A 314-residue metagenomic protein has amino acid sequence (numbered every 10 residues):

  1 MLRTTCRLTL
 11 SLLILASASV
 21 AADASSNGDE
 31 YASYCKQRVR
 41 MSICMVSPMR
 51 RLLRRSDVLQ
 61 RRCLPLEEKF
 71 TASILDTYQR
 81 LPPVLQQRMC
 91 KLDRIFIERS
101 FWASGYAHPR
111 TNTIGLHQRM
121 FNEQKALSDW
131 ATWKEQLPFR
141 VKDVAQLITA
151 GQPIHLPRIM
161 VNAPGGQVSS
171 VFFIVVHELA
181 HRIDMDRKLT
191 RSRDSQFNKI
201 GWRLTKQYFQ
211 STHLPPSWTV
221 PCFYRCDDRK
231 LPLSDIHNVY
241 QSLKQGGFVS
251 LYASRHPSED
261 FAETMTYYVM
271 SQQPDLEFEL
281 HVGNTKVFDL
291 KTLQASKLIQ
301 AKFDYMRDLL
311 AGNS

Functional and structural regions predicted by a protein language model:
M1-T9: Bacterial N-terminal signal peptides that target proteins for export
L8-S17: Bacterial N-terminal signal peptides
S11, H117-F121, S258: Short, solvent-exposed linear motifs at loop/edge-of-secondary-structure regions
S17, P82-L85, M270: Secondary-structure transition/hinge residues
S17-V20, P48-R62, F197-H213: N-terminal short leaders/motifs
V20, A24, K188-L189: Alpha-helix exit/C-cap motif
D23-G166, D289-S314: A metal-dependent hydrolase signature that marks the N-terminal structural subdomain at the beginning of catalytic folds
A145-S314: Active-site-flanking segments in enzyme catalytic domains
